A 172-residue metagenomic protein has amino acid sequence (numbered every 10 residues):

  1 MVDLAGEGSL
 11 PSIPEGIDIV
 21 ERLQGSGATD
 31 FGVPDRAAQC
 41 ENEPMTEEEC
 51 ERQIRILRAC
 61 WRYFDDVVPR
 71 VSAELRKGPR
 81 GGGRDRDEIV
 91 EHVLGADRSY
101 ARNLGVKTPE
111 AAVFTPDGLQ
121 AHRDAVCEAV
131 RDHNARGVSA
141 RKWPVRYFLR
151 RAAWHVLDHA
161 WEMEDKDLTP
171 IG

Functional and structural regions predicted by a protein language model:
M1-S26, I54, R58, R62-D66 (+3 more regions): Short, contiguous alpha-helical
P14-E48: A contiguous, low-structure linker/loop signature
A37-N42, R62, N134-G137: Short amphipathic alpha-helical segments, especially helix-boundary/capping motifs
Q39-R52, V106-A112: Short, charged, low-complexity loops and linkers
V126-R136: Transmembrane alpha-helical segments of integral membrane proteins
